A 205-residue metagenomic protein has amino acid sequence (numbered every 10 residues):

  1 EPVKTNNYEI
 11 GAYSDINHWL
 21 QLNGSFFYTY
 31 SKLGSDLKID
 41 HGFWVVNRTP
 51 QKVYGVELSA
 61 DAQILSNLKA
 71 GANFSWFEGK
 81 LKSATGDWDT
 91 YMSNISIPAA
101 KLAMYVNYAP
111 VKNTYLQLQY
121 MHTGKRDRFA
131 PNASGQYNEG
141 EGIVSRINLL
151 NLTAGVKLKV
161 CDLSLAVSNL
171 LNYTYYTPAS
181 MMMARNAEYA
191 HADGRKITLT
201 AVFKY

Functional and structural regions predicted by a protein language model:
E1-N23, Y28-S31, K38-Q63, N94-A100 (+2 more regions): Outer-membrane beta-barrel signature, preferentially recognizing the C-terminal barrel domain of Gram-negative
T5-N6, K38-V45, T85-T90, A133-E139 (+1 more regions): Extracytoplasmic loops and strand-loop junctions of Gram-negative outer membrane beta-barrel proteins
W19-Q21, L33-S35, L81, Y115 (+3 more regions): Intrinsically disordered, low-complexity acidic/polar segments
F27-Y30, N47-N132, L171, T200-K204: Gram-negative outer-membrane beta-barrel transporters
A70, H122-A133, G155-Y205: C-terminal beta-signal and adjacent terminal beta-strands/loops of Gram-negative outer-membrane beta-barrel proteins
